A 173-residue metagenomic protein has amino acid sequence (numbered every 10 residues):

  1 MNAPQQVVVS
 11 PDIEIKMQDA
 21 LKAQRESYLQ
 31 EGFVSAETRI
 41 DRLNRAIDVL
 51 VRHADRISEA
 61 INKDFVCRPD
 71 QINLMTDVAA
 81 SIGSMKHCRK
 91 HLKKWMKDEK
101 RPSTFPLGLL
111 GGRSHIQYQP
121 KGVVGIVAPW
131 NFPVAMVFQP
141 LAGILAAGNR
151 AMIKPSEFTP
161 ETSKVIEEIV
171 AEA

Functional and structural regions predicted by a protein language model:
M1-R113: N-terminal Rossmann-like NAD(P)+-binding subdomain of aldehyde/semialdehyde dehydrogenases
T104-A173: Rossmann-like NAD(P) dinucleotide-binding subdomain of oxidoreductase/dehydrogenase enzymes
